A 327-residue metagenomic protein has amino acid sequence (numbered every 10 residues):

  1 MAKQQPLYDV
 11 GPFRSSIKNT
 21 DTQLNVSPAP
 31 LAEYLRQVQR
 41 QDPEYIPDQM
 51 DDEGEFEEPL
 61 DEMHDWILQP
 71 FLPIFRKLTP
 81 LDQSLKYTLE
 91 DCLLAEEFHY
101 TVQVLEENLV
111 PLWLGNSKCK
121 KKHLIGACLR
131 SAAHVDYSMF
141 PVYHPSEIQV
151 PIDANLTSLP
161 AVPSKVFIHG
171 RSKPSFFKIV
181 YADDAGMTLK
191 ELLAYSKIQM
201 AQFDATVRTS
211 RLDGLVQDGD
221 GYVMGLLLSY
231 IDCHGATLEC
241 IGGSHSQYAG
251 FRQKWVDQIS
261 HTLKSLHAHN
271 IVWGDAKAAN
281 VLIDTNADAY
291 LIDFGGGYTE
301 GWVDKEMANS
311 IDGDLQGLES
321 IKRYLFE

Functional and structural regions predicted by a protein language model:
M1-F176, A185-G186, A194-S196, S210: Phosphate/pyrophosphate-binding loops and the adjoining catalytic core of nucleotide-dependent enzymes
I168, Y230, L282-I283: Conserved hydrophobic "DFG−1" position in protein kinase catalytic cores
F176, V180-L189, S196-M200, T206-K254: Conserved structural core of kinase catalytic domains
E191, R208, L227, W255 (+2 more regions): Alpha-helical interaction elements in eukaryotic regulators
E191-A201, L263, L318: AlphaC helix (C-helix) of the protein kinase catalytic domain N-lobe, especially the conserved acidic-hydrophobic
A249-W255, A268-W273, L282-E327: C-lobe/activation-segment region of protein kinase-like
I259-L266: Conserved hydrophobic alpha-helix
A276-A278: Hydrophobic HxD+1 residue recognition
